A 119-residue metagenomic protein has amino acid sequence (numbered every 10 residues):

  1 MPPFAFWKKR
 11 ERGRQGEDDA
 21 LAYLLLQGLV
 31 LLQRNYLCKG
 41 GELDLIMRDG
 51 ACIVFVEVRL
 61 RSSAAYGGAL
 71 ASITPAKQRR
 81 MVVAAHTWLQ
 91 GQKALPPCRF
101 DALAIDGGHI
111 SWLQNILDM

Functional and structural regions predicted by a protein language model:
M1-Q27: Solvent-exposed, charged helical/coil patches that constitute nucleic-acid or partner-interaction surfaces
L24, L43-A69, I73, M81: Conserved catalytic cores of phosphodiester-cleaving nucleases, focusing on short active-site segments
L25-C38: A short acidic/basic microdomain associated with nuclease active sites
Y36, R59, I116-L117: Residues forming the ATP-binding cleft of Hanks-type serine/threonine protein kinase domains
C38-G40, D49-A51, D106: A generic beta-sheet turn/junction motif
G40, I53-F55, P97, I110: Structural motif
S72-Q92: Short, charged, amphipathic alpha-helix that recurs within catalytic cores of restriction-modification and other
G91-M119: Domain-level recognition of nuclease-like catalytic cores that cleave nucleotide substrates
